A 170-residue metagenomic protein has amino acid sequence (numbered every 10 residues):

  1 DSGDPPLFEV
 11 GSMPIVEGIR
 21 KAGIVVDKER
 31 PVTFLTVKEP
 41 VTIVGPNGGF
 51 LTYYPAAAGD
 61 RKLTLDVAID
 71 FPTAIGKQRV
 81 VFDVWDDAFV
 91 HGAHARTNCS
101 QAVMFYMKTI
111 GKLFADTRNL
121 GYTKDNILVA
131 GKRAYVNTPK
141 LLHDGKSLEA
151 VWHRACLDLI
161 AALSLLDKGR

Functional and structural regions predicted by a protein language model:
D1-R170: Short acidic-hydrophobic catalytic motif
